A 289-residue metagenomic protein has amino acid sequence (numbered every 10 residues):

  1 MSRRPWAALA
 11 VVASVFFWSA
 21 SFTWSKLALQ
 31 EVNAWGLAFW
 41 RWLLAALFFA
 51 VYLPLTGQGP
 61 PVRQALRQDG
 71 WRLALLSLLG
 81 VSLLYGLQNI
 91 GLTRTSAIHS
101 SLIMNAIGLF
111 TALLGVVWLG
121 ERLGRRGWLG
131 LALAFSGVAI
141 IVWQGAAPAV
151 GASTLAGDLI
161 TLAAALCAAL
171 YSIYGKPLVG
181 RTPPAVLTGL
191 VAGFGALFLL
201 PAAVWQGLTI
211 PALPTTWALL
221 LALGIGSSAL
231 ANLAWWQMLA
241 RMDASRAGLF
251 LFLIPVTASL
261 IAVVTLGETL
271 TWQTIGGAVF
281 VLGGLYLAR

Functional and structural regions predicted by a protein language model:
M1-W40, I90, A149-P177, L197-F198 (+1 more regions): Glycine-/small-residue-enriched transmembrane alpha-helix faces in small-molecule transporters and effluxers
V15, A38-W40, Y85, S100-A106 (+2 more regions): Helix-helix packing/entry segments at the starts of transmembrane helices
F17, S21-F22, A50-M104, A112 (+2 more regions): Specific transmembrane alpha-helical segments of multi-pass solute transporters/efflux pumps, especially DMT/EamA
T23-E31, P60-V62, L92-T93, V142-T154 (+2 more regions): Membrane-interface helix termini and inter-helical loops of multi-pass transporters
A28, L37, R41, G91 (+8 more regions): Hydrophobic/aromatic residues within transmembrane alpha-helices of multi-pass small-molecule transporters
G36-L47, G80, Y85-G127, L131 (+2 more regions): Specific alpha-helical transmembrane segments that line the substrate/conduction pathway and gating interfaces
F49, L114, L123-G145, A165 (+5 more regions): Hydrophobic transmembrane alpha-helices of multi-pass small-molecule transport proteins
Q68-L75, L123-F135, T182-V191, D243: Cytoplasmic-side transmembrane-helix entry/capping segments in multi-pass membrane proteins
